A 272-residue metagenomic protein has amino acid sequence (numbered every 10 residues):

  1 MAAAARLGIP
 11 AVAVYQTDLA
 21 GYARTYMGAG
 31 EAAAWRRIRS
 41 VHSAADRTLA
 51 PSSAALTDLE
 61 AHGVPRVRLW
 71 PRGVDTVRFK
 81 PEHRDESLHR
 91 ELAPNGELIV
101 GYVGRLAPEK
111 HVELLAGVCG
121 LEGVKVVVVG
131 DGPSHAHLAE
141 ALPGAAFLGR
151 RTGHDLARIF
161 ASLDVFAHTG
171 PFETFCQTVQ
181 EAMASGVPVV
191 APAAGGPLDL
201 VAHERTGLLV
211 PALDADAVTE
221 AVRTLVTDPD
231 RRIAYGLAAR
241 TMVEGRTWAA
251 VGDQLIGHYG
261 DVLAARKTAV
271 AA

Functional and structural regions predicted by a protein language model:
W35-D85, R90, P94-N95: Donor nucleotide-sugar binding/catalytic pocket of nucleotide-sugar-dependent glycosyltransferases
H42, R150-R151, R158-L163: Short alpha-helical donor nucleotide-sugar binding micro-motif in glycosyltransferases
L92-G123: Conserved donor-binding/catalytic core segment of Leloir-type glycosyltransferases
H135-H154: Nucleotide-activated donor-binding/catalytic signature segment of Leloir-type glycosyltransferases, i.e., the conserved
P171: Aromatic "clamp/platform" in nucleotide-sugar-dependent glycosyltransferases that forms part of the donor/acceptor
P188-A191, V201: Short hydrophobic beta-strand element within catalytic cores of glycosyltransferases and related nucleotide-activated
H203-E204, L208-A215, T224-D230: Conserved acidic donor-binding segment of nucleotide-sugar-dependent glycosyltransferases
T224, R231-G245: A short, well-ordered alpha-helix in the C-terminal region of glycosyltransferases
